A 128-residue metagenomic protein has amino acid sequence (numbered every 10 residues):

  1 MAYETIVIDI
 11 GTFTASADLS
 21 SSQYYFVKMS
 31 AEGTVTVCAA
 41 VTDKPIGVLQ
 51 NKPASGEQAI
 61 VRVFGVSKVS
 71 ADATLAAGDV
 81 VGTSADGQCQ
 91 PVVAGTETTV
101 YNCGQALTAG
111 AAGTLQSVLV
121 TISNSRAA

Functional and structural regions predicted by a protein language model:
M1-A128: Surface-exposed, low-hydrophobicity beta-strand/loop segments enriched in small/polar/acidic residues
